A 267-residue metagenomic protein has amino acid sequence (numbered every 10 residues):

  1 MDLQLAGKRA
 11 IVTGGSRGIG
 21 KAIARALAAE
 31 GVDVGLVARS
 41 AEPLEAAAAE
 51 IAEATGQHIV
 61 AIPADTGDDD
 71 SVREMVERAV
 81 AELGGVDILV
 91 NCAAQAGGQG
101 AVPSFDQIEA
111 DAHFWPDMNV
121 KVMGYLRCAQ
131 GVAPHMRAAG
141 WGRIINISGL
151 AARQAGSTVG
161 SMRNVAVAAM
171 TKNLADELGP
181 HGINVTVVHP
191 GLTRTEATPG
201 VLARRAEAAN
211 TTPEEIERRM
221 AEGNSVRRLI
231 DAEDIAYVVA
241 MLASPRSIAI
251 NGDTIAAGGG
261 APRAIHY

Functional and structural regions predicted by a protein language model:
R9, S16-R17: Conserved glycine-rich cofactor-binding loop
G18-I19, V102, A240, N251-Y267: Short C-terminal tail/terminal secondary-structure segment of NAD(P)H-dependent dehydrogenase/reductase domains
A41-E42, P63-M75: The beta1-alpha1 cofactor-binding region of Rossmann-like NAD(H)/NADP(H)-dependent oxidoreductases
R73, Q95-W115, A138, V159-G160: Conserved mid-core segment of classical short-chain dehydrogenase/reductases
D87, D106-L126, W141, I145 (+1 more regions): Catalytic Tyr-X3-Lys loop
Q95-A96, A110-D111, I145-V167, T171-P180 (+1 more regions): Catalytic loop of short-chain dehydrogenase/reductase
V120-A138, A175-D176, S244: Amphipathic alpha-helical dimer-interface segment in Rossmann-like NAD(P)H-dependent oxidoreductases
G179, N184, I250-G252: Short, small/polar-rich loop/turn modules that mediate ligand/substrate recognition or access, typified
